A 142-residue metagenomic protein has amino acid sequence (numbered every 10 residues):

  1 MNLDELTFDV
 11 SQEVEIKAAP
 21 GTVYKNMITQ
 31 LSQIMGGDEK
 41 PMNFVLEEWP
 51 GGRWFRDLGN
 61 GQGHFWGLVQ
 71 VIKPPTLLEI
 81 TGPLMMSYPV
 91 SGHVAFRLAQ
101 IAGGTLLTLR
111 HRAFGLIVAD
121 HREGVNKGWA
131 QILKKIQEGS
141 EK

Functional and structural regions predicted by a protein language model:
M1-D9: Short acidic N-proximal helix/loop "leader" segments that mark the beginning of a domain or an inter-domain linker
S11-Q12, T29-H64, P75: Short beta-edge strand/loop motif at the mouth of beta-sheet-based domains
E13-A18: Extracellular and analogous surface-interaction loops
I28-T29, K134: Solvent-exposed alpha-helix faces
F44-V45, F55, G59-A102, R112-G115: Hydrophobic-ligand binding "helix-grip"
L107-H111: Short, well-ordered beta-strand elements
A113-K142: A conserved amphipathic terminal alpha-helix motif
